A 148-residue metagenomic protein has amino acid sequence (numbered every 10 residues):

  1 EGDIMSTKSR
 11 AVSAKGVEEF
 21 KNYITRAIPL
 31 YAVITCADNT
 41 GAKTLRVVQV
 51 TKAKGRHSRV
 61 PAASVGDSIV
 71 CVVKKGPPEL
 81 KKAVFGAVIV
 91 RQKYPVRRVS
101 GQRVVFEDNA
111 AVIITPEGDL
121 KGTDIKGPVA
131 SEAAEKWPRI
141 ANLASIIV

Functional and structural regions predicted by a protein language model:
G2-V148: Ribosome-associated RNA-binding proteins
